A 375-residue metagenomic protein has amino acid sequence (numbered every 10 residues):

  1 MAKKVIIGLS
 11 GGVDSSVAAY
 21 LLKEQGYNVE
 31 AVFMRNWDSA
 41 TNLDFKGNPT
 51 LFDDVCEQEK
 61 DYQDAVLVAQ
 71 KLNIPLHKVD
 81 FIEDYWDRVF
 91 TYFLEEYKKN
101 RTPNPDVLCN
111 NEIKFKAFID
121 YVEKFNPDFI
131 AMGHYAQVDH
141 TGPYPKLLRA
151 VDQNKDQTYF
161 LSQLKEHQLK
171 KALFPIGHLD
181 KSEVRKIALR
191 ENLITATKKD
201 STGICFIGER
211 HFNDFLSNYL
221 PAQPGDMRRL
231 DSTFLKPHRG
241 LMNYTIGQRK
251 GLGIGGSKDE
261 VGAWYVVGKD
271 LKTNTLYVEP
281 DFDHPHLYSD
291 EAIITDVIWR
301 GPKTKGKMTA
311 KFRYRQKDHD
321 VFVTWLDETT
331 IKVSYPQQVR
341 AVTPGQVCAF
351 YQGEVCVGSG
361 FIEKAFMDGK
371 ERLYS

Functional and structural regions predicted by a protein language model:
M1-S162, L189, Y374: ATP-dependent adenylation/nucleotidyltransferase module used to activate substrates
S10, A131-D139, P143-S375: AMP-forming adenylation/ATP pyrophosphatase catalytic core
